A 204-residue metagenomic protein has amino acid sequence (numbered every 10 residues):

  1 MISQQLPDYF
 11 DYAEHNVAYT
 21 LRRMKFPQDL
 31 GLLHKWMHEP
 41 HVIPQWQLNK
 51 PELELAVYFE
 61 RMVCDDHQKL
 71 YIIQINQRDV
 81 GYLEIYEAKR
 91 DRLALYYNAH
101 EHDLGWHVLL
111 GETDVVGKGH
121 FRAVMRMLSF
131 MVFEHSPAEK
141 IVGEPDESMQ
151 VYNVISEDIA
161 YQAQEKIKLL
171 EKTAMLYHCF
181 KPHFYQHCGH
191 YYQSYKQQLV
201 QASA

Functional and structural regions predicted by a protein language model:
M1-P27, Q186-A204: Conserved N-terminal entry element of GNAT/NAT acetyltransferase domains
K35-N49: Helix-loop element at the rim of GNAT/NAT acetyltransferase active sites that forms part of the acceptor-substrate
N49-Q68: Active-site rim helix/loop that mediates acceptor-substrate recognition in acyltransferases
Q68-E87: Conserved beta-hairpin
E87-H120: Conserved acyl-donor/pantetheine-binding loop and adjacent beta-alpha core of acyl/acetyltransferases and related
G117-V132: Conserved acetyl-CoA-binding loop-helix of GNAT-fold acetyltransferases
E134-P145: Conserved GNAT acetyl-CoA-binding A-motif
E147-E165, L170: Conserved active-site alpha-helix within GNAT-family acetyltransferase domains
